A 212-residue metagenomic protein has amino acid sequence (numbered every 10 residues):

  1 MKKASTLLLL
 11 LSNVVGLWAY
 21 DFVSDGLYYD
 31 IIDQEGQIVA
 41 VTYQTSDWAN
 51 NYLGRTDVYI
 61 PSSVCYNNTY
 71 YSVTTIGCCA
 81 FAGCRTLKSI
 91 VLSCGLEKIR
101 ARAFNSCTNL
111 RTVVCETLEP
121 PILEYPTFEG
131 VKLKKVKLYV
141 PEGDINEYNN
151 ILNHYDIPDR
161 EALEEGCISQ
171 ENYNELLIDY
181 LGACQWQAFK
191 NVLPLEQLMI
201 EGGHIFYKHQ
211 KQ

Functional and structural regions predicted by a protein language model:
A4-V14: Sec-dependent N-terminal signal peptides
L17-D21: Boundary at the C-terminal end of the N-terminal hydrophobic targeting segment
F22-I32: Short N-terminal segments immediately surrounding and downstream of signal-peptide cleavage
I31-Q37, N51-T75, C84-K98, C107-I122 (+5 more regions): Structural signature of tandem-repeat unit edges
V39-T45: Non-globular, low-complexity intrinsically disordered regions
G77-A80, R100-A103, P126-T127: Consensus positions within tandem repeat domains that build extended binding/scaffold surfaces
